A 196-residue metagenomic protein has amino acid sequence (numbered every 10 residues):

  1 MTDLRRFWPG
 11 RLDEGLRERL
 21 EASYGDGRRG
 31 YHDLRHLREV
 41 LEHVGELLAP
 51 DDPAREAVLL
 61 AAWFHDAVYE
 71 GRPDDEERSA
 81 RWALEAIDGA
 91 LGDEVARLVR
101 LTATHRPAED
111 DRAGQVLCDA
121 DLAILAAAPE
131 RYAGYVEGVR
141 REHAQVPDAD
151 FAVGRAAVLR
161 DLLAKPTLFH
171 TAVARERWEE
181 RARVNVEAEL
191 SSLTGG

Functional and structural regions predicted by a protein language model:
M1-W8, G25-H32, E42-D52, F64 (+1 more regions): Divalent metal-dependent phosphate-bond-processing catalytic cores, especially two-metal-ion Mg2+/Mn2+ enzymes that act
R5-S23, H36: Short alpha-helical hairpin
E21, L41-G45, L84: Amphipathic, well-packed alpha-helical segments that form the structural scaffold of globular domains
S23, S79-E109: Histidine- and acidic-residue-rich, metal-dependent catalytic cores
H32-L37, D75-E76: Phosphate/oxyanion-binding active-site loops and adjacent basic polyanion-contact surfaces
V40, R55-R72, S79, V95-A103: His-Asp-centered metal-binding catalytic motifs of divalent-metal-dependent phosphohydrolases/nucleases
